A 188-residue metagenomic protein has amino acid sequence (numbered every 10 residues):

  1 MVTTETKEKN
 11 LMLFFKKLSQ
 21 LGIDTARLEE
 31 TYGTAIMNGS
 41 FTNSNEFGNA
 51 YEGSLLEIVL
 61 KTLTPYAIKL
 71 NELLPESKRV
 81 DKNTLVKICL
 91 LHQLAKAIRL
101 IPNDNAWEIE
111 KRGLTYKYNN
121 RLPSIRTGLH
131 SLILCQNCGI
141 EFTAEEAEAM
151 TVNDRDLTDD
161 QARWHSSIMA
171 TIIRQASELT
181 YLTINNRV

Functional and structural regions predicted by a protein language model:
M1, R187-V188: C-terminal end-of-chain micro-motif
M1-N45: Non-catalytic interface/linker regions that flank or bridge core catalytic/transmembrane domains
N10-F14, P65, H130-L134: A general alpha-helix detector
L18, A35, Y66-K69, N153: Alpha-helix boundary/capping residues
L28-I36, A50-L60: All-alpha helical catalytic cores of prenyl diphosphate-utilizing isoprenoid enzymes
M37, F41, L60-N71: Amphipathic, well-packed alpha-helical segments that form the structural scaffold of globular domains
N45-F47, Y51, E57, N71 (+2 more regions): Divalent metal-dependent catalytic cores for phosphoryl transfer on phosphate-bearing substrates
